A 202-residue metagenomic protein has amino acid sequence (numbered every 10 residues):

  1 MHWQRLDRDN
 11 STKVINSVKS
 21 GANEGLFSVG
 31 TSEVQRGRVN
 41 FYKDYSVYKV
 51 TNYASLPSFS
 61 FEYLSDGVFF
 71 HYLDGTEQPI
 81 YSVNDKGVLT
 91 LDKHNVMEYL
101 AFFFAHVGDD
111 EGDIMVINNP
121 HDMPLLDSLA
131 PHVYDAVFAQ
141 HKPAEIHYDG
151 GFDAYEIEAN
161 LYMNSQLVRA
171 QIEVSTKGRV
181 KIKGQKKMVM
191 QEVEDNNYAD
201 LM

Functional and structural regions predicted by a protein language model:
M1-A139: Extended, low-hydrophobicity segments enriched in charged/polar residues
V116-V168: Acidic, glycine-rich flexible loop segments
Y148-M202: C-terminal, beta-strand-rich globular interaction domains
